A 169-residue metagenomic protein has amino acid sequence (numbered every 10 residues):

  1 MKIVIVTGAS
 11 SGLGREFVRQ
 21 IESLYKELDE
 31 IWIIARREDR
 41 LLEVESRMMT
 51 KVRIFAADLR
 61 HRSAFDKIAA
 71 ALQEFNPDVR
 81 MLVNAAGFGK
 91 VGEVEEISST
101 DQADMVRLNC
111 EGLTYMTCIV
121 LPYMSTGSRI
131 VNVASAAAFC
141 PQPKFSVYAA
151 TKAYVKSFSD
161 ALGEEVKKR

Functional and structural regions predicted by a protein language model:
S10-S11: Conserved glycine-rich cofactor-binding loop
Y25-E43: Conserved glycine-rich Rossmann-like NAD(P)H-binding loop of the short-chain dehydrogenase/reductase
M48-S63: Rossmann-fold cofactor-recognition segment
A85-K90: Conserved NAD(P)H cofactor-binding loop of Rossmann-fold oxidoreductase domains
E93-V94, S98-V106: Substrate-binding pocket helix/loop in short-chain dehydrogenase/reductase
T117, T151: Active-site helix of classical SDR
S135: Residue(s) in the substrate-gating loop at a strand-loop-helix junction that position the organic substrate next
